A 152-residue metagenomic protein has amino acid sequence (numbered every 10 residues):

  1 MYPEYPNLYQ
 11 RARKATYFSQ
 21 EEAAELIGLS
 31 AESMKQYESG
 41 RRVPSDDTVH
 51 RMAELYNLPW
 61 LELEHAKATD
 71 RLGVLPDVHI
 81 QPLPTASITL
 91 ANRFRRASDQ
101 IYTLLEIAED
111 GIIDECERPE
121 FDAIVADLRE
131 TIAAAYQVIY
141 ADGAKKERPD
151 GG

Functional and structural regions predicted by a protein language model:
M1-A15: A short, Lys/Arg-rich alpha-helix, primarily the initiator
N7, Y17-S19, P44-D47: Residue-level signal for the short linker/turn that defines the boundary of a DNA-recognition helix
K14-Q36: Short alpha-helical DNA-recognition segment
D47-L63: DNA major-groove recognition helix of helix-turn-helix/homeodomain DNA-binding modules
H65-R95, K145-G152: Short, charged recognition helix plus adjacent turn of helix-turn-helix-like nucleic-acid-binding domains
P82, Y102-E120: Acidic, glycine-anchored loop motifs typical of Ca2+
L90-L104, E120-V138, D142: Amphipathic alpha-helices that form helix-helix packing interfaces
